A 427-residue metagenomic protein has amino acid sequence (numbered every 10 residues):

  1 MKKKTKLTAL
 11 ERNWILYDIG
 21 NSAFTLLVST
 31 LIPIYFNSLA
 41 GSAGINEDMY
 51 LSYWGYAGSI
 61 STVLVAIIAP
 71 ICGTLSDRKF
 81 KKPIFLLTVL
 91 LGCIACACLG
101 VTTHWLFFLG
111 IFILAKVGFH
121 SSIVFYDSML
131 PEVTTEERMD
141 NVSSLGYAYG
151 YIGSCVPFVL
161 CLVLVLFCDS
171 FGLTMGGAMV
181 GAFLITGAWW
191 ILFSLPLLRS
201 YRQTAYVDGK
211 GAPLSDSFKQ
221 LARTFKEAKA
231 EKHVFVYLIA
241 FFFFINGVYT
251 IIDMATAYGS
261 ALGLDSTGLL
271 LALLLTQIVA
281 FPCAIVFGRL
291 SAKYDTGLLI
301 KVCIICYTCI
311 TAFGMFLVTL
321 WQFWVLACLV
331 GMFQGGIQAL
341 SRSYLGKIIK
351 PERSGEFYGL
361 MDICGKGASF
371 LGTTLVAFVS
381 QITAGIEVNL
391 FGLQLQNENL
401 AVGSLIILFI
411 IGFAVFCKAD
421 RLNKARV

Functional and structural regions predicted by a protein language model:
K2-E11, R202-L238: Juxtamembrane intracellular "pre-TM" segments in multi-pass secondary transporters
T5-T62, H233-A272: Helix-loop boundary and gating motifs at the non-cytosolic
E47-D48, V165-A188, F378-F409: A membrane-interface helix-boundary motif in multi-pass transporters
I67-F80, P282-T296, S380: Helix-to-loop junctions at the C-terminal end of transmembrane segments in multipass secondary transporters
P83-C98, L298-F313: Structural signature of the two symmetry-related core transmembrane helices
G100-F112, M315-A327: Helix-loop junctions at membrane interfaces in 12-TM secondary transporters
S143-V165, D362-T373: Glycine-rich segments within core transmembrane alpha-helices of 12-TM secondary carriers
W189-S200, G403-V427: Multi-pass alpha-helical transporter architecture, strongest for 12-TM Major Facilitator/SLC carriers used
